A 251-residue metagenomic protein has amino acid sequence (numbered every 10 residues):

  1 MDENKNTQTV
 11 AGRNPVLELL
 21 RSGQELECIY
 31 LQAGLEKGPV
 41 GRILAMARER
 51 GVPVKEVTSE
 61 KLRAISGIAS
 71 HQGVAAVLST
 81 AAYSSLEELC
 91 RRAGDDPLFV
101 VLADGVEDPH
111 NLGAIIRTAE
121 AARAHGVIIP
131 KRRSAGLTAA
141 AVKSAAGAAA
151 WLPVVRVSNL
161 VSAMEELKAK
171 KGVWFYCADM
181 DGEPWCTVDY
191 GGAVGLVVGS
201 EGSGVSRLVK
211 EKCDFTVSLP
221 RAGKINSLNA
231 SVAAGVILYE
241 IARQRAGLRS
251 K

Functional and structural regions predicted by a protein language model:
M1-R91: N-terminal positively charged helical leader segments and presequences
L17, S22-G23, A140-A148, R207-K251: Structured adenosyl-cofactor binding patch, chiefly the S-adenosyl-L-methionine
E18-E25, E36, G41, V52 (+2 more regions): RNA substrate-binding interface of SAM-dependent RNA methyltransferases
L35, L62, T80-A82, V106-D108 (+3 more regions): Short glycine-rich anion-binding loops that position phosphate/pyrophosphate groups of nucleotides and phosphorylated
T58, D104, P130-K131, L152 (+3 more regions): Short beta->alpha connector loops at strand-helix junctions that form conserved, small/polar/Pro-enriched
H110-A114, V205, A234: Short glycine/serine/threonine-rich phosphate/pyrophosphate-binding segments that cradle anionic phosphate groups
Y176-N229: Active-site/ligand-binding-proximal alpha/beta "capping" segment
